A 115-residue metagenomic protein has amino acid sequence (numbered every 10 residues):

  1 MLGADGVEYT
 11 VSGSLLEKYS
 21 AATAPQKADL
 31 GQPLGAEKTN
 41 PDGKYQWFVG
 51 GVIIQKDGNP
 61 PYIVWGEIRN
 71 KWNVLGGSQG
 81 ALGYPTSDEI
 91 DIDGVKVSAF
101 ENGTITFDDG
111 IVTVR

Functional and structural regions predicted by a protein language model:
M1-R115: Extended, compositionally biased repeat/scaffold regions that form elongated interaction surfaces
